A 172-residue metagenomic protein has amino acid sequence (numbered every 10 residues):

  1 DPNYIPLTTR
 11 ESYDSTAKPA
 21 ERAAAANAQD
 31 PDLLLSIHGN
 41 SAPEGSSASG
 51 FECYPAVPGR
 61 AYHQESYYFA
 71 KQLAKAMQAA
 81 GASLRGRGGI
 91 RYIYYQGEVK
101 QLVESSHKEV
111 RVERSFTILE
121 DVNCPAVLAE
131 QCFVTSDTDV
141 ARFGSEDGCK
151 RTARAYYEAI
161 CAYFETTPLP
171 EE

Functional and structural regions predicted by a protein language model:
D1-E172: Active-site-proximal helix/loop segments of hydrolytic enzymes
